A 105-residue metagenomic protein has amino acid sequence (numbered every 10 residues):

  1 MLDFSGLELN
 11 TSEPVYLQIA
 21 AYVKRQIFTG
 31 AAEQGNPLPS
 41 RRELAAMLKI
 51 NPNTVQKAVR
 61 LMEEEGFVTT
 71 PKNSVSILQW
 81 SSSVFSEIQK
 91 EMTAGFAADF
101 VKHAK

Functional and structural regions predicted by a protein language model:
M1-P37, I88-K105: Extreme N-terminal segment that seeds HTH/winged-HTH DNA-binding domains in transcriptional regulators
V23, V59-R60: Short, hydrophobic-biased segments on the C-terminal half of alpha helices that form "recognition helices"
A31, E43, G66: Conserved functional loop/turn residues at catalytic and ligand-binding sites
P37-L48, M62: A short alpha-helical element within helix-turn-helix/winged-helix DNA-binding domains across DNA-binding proteins
L38, F67-L78, S82-S83: Short, Lys/Arg-rich nucleic-acid/phosphate-binding segment
R60-V68: Short, charge-rich, low-complexity alpha-helical interaction segments
